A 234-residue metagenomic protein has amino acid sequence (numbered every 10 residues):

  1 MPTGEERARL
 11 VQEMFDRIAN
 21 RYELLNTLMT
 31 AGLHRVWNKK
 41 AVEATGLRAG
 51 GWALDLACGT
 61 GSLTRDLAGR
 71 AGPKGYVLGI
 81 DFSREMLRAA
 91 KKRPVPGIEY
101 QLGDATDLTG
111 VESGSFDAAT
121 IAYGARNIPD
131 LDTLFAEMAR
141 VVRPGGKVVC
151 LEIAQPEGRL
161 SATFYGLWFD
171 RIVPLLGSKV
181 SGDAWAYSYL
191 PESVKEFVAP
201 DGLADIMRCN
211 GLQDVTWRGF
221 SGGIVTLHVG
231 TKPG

Functional and structural regions predicted by a protein language model:
R9, L151, Q155-N210, T216: C-terminal alpha-helical "lid/dimerization" subdomain adjacent to the S-adenosyl-L-methionine
T30-W52, D66: Conserved alpha-helix/loop element of class I SAM-dependent methyltransferases that forms part of the SAM/SAH-binding
A49-G50, P73-K74, V142-K147: Short glycine-dipeptide loop
W52-L108: Class I SAM-dependent methyltransferase SAM/SAH-binding core
T106-A119: A short acidic, Gly/Pro-enriched loop at the edge of an enzyme's catalytic core that lines a small-molecule cofactor
D117-L131: A short SAM/SAH-binding and catalytic strip from SAM-dependent methyltransferases
D132-P144: A short glycine-rich, Lys/Arg-flanked "PGG" loop and its adjoining helix->strand segment in the class I
G211-G234: Core SAM-dependent methyltransferase catalytic element
